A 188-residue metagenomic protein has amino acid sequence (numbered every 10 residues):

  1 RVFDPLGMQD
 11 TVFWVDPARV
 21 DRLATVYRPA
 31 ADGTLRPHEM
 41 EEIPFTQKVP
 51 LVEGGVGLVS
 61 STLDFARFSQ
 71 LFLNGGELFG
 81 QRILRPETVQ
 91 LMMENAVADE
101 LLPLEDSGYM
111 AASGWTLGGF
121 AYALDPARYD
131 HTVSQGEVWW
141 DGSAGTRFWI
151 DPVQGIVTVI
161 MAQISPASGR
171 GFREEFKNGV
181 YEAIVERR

Functional and structural regions predicted by a protein language model:
R1-T132: Short, surface-exposed loop or secondary-structure junction motifs that flank catalytic or metal-binding residues
F13, G114, V138-W139, F148: Residues in intrinsically disordered, low-complexity segments of regulatory proteins
G54, S134, A144-T146: Residue-level marker for the onset of beta-strands and adjacent loop->beta junctions in well-ordered domains
T132-V138: Short, hydrophobic/aromatic-rich segments at coil-to-beta transitions
W139-R188: Structured C-terminal helix/loop/strand segments within mature extracytoplasmic catalytic/sensor domains
